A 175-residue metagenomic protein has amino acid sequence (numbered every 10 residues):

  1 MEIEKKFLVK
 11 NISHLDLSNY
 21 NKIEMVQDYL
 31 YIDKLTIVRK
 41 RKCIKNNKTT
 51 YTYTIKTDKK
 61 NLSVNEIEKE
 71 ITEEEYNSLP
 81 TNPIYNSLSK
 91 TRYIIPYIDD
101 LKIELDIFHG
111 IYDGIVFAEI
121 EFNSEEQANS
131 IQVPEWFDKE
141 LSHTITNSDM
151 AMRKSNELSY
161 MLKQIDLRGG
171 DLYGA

Functional and structural regions predicted by a protein language model:
M1-A175: Phosphate-end processing signature that detects enzymes handling 5′-triphosphorylated RNA and polyphosphate
